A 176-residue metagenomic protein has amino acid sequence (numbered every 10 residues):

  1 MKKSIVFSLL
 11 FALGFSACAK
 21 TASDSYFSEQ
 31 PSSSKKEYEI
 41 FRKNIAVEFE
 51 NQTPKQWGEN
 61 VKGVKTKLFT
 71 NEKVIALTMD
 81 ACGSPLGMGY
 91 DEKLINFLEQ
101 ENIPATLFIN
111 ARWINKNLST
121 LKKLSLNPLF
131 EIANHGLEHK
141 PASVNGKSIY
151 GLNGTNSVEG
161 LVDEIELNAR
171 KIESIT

Functional and structural regions predicted by a protein language model:
S4-L13: Sec-dependent N-terminal signal peptides
A12-L13, Y90, N145: Alpha-helical transmembrane segments and their juxtamembrane interfaces
F15-S16, K93, S148: Residues in and immediately flanking transmembrane alpha helices
A17-M79, S84-G89, K122: N-terminal pre-catalytic segment of deacetylase/amide-hydrolase enzymes
V74, E99-T176: Metal-dependent polysaccharide deacetylase catalytic core of the NodB/CE4 family, i.e., the active-site-bearing domain
G87-L98: Histidine-anchored nucleotide/phosphate-binding helix
